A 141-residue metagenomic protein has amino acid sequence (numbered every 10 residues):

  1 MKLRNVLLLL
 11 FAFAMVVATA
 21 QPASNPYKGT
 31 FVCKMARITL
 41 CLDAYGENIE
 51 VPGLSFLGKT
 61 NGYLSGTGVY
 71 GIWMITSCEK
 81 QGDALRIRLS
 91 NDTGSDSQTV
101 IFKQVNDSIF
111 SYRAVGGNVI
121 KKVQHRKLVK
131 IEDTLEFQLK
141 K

Functional and structural regions predicted by a protein language model:
M1-N25: Bacterial Sec-dependent N-terminal signal peptides
V6-L8, D107-S108, R126: Short amphipathic alpha-helical "recognition" segments used for binding
M15-V17, N106, K141: Prokaryotic Sec-type signal peptides and long signal-anchor helices with extended Leu/Ile/Val-rich h-regions
Q21-T99, V119-K141: Central antiparallel beta-sheet cores of small beta-barrel/beta-sandwich binding domains
S97-I109: Extended Gly/Ser/Thr-rich low-complexity repeat segments, especially those forming or decorating extracellular
Y112: Short, well-ordered, aromatic-rich surface patches in folded extracellular/luminal domains
V115-G116: Non-cytosolic coordination micro-motifs
